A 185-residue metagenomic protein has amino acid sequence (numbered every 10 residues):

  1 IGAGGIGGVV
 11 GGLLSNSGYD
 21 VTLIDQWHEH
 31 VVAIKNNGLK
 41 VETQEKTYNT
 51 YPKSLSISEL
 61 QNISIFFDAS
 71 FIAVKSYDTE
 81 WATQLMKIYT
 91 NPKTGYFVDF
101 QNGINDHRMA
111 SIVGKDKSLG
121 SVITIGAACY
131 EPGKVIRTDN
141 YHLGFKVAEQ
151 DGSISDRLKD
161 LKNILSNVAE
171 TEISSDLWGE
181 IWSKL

Functional and structural regions predicted by a protein language model:
I1-K46: NAD(P)+-binding Rossmann beta1-loop-alpha1 motif at the extreme N-terminus of oxidoreductases
G12-S15, K35, K87, A110-S111 (+2 more regions): Class I S-adenosyl-L-methionine
I24, E42-Q44, L55-L60, S121 (+1 more regions): Conserved beta-strand termini and adjacent loop/short-helix elements that scaffold enzyme active sites in alpha/beta
L39, P52, F145: A broad, low-specificity signal marking well-ordered, structured residues that form hydrophobic/aromatic
T43, S56-E59, A69, D139 (+1 more regions): Pocket-edge structural micro-motifs
Q44-Y51, Q150: Active-site-adjacent segment of FAD-dependent monooxygenases/related oxidoreductases
Y48-K134: Rossmann-like NAD(P)(H) cofactor-binding subdomain of soluble oxidoreductases
F100-K184: Rossmann-fold dinucleotide-binding core
